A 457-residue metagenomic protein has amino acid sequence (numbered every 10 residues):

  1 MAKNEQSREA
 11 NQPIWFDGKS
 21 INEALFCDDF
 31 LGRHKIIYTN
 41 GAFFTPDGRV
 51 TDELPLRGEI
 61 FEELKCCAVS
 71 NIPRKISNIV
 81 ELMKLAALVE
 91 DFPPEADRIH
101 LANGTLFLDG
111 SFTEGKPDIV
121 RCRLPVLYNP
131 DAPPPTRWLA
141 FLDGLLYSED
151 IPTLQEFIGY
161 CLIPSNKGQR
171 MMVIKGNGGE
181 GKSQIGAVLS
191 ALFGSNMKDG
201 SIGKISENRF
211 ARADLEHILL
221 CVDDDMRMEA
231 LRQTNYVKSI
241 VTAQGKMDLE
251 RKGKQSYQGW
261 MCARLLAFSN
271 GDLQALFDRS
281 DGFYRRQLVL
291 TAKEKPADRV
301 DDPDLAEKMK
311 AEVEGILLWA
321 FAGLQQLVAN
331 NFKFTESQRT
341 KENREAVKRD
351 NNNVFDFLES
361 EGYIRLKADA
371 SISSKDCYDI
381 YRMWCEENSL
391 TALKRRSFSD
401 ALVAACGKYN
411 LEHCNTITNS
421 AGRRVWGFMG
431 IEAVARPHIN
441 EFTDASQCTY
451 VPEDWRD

Functional and structural regions predicted by a protein language model:
M1-H34, F44, R49-D52, Y128-G144 (+3 more regions): Replication-associated primase and helicase/ATPase modules
A2-Y128, W260, R285, S373 (+1 more regions): Intein modules and their embedded homing endonuclease domains
S20-L25, S190-S195, A230-M247, S399-D400: A short, contiguous, amphipathic alpha-helix enriched in charged residues
L31-L56, I99-H100, T105-L219, L288-T291 (+5 more regions): P-loop NTPase catalytic core of nucleic-acid-dependent motor ATPases
S77, F193-S195, G200-R209, L231 (+5 more regions): Positively charged interface segments
H217-L220, M261-L265: Loop/turn-to-beta-strand initiation segments
L219-T242, Y257, L276-F283: Conserved AAA+/SF3 P-loop NTPase catalytic/coupling segment centered on the Walker-B
K310-N352: Phosphate-handling catalytic cores of nucleic-acid transaction enzymes
